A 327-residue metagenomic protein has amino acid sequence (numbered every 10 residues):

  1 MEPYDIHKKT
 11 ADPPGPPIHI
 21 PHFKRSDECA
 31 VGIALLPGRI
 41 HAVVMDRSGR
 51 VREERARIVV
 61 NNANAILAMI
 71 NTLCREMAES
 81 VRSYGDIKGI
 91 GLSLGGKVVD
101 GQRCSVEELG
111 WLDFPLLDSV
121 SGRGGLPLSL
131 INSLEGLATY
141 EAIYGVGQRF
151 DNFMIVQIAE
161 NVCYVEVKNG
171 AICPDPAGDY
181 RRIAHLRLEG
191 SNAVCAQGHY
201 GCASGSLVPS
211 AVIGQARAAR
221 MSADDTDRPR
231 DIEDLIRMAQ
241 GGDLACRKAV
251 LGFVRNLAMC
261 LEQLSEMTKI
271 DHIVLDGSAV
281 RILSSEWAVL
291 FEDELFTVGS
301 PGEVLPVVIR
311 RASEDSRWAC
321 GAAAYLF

Functional and structural regions predicted by a protein language model:
M1-D86, H199, A203-F327: ATP-binding/phosphotransfer module of carbohydrate and carboxylate kinases, centering on a glycine-rich
F23-R25, V44, G96, E166 (+1 more regions): Conserved hydrophobic "DFG−1" position in protein kinase catalytic cores
E54-A56, A63-I66, L112, G124-R237 (+1 more regions): Glycine/GP-enriched mid-protein hinge/lid loop-to-helix segment characteristic of carbohydrate kinases
E54-N152, E286-T297: Glycine-rich phosphate-binding loop and adjoining helix at the ATP-binding site of ATP-dependent phosphoryl-transfer
G96-D100, E135-T139, C163-Y164, C173 (+2 more regions): Short, active-site-adjacent cap segments at secondary-structure transitions
